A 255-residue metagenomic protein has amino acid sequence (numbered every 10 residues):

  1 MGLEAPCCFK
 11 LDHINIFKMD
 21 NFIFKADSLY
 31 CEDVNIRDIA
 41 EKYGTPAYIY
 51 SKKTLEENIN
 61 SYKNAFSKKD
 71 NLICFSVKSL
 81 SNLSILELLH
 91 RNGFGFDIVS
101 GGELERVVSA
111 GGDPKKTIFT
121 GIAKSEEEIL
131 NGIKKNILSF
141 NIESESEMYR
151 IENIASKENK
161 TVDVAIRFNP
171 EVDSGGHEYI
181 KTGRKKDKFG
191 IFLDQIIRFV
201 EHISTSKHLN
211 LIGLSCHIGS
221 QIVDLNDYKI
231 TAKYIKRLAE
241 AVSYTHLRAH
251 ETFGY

Functional and structural regions predicted by a protein language model:
G2-V162, E201, S206-N210, R237 (+1 more regions): A charged N-terminal "starter" segment
S76, D163-N169, S215-H217: Short beta-strand segments
L86, I133, E171-K188, G213-D227 (+1 more regions): Active-site-proximal beta-alpha loop/turn segments in soluble metabolic enzymes
A123-K124, E145-E147, N169-D173, G219-Q221: Short acidic/polar capping segments at secondary-structure boundaries
N141-R150, K188-D194, Q221-K233: Active-site glycine- and acidic-residue-rich loops that bind and position anionic ligands or nucleotide-like cofactors
M148-F199, I203: Conserved anion-binding
Q195-V200, A232-A241: Short, well-ordered amphipathic alpha-helical segments that serve as non-catalytic structural scaffolds within diverse
T245-T252: Conserved small/polar residues in nucleotide/adenosyl-binding loops
